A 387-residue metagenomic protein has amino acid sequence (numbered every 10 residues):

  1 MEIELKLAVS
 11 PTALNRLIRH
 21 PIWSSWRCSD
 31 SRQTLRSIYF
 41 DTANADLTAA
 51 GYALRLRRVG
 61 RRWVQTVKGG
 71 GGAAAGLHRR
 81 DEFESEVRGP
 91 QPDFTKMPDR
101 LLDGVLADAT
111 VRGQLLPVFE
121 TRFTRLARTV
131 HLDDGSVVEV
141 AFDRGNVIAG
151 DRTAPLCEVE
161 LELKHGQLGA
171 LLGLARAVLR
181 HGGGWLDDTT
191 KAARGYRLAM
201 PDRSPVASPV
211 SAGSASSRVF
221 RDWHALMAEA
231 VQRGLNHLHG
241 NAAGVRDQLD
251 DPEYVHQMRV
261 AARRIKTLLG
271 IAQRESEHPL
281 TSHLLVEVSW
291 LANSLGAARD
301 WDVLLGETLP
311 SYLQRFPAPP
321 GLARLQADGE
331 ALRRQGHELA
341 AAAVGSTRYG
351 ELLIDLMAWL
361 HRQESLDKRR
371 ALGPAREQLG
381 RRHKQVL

Functional and structural regions predicted by a protein language model:
M1-L387: Function-determining surface determinants
